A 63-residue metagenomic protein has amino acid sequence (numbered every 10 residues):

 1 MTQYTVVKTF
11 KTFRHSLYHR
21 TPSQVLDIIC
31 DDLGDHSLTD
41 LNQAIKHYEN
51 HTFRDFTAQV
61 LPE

Functional and structural regions predicted by a protein language model:
M1-C30: Short aromatic-glycine-(Arg/Gly/Cys) micro-motifs in beta-strand/loop hairpins
D27, D31-E63: Short, mixed-charge low-complexity intrinsically disordered segments
